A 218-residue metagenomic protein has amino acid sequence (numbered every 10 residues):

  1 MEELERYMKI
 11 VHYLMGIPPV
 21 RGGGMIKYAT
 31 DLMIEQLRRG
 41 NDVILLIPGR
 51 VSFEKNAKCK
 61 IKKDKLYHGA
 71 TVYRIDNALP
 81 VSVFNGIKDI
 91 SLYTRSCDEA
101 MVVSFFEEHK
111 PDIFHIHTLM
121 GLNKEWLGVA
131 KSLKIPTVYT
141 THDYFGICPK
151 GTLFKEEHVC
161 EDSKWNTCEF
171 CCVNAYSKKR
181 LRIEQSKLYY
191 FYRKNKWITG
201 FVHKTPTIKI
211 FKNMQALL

Functional and structural regions predicted by a protein language model:
M1-L66, E107-H109, L133-I135: N-terminal subdomain of nucleotide-sugar transferases
P19, S52-K55, L122-E125, F145-K150 (+1 more regions): Short catalytic/ligand-binding loop motif for oxyanion handling, primarily in non-cytosolic enzymes, centered on
M25-I26, T94-S96, L119: A conditional alpha-helix N-cap/helix-loop micro-motif detector
L45-H109, N174-I183, F191-K194, I198-F201: A conserved catalytic-core segment of Leloir-type glycosyltransferases
D89-T94, H115-I116, L218: Short, flexible loop segments at the rims of nucleotide/cofactor-binding pockets, characterized by
S104-L122, P136-Y139: Short N-terminal targeting/anchoring amphipathic segment
I113, A130-Y176, R180: Active-site proximal beta-strand in glycosyltransferases
K164-L218: Extended, charge-rich helix/loop segments that form flexible, surface "patches" used to engage negatively charged
